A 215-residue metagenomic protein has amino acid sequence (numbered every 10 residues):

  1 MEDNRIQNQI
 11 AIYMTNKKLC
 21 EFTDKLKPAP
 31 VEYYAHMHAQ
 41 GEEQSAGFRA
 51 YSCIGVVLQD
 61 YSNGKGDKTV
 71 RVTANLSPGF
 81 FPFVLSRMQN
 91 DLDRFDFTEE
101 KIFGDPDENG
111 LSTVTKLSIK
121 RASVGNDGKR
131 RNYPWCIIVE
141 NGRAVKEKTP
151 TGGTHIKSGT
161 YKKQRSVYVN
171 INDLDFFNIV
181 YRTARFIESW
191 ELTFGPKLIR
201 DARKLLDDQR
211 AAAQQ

Functional and structural regions predicted by a protein language model:
M1-K68: N-terminal "first-domain core" detector
S45-A50, A74-P78, K129-R130, S166-F177: Short, low-complexity cationic-aromatic patches
C53, T73, P134: Beta-strand-rich binding-surface signature of beta-sandwich/beta-barrel folds used to engage anionic ligands
L58-S77, T154-V169: A cross-kingdom feature marking solvent-exposed beta-strand/loop segments within repeated, beta-rich binding/scaffold
Y61-N63, F81, A144: Conserved beta-strand elements of beta-rich interaction domains across eukaryotes, especially beta-propellers
G79-S112: Acidic, metal/cofactor-coordinating or nucleic-acid-engaging core segments within structured domains
N90, D105-Q164: Short, solvent-exposed interaction modules
A144-Q215: Mixed-charge, glycine-accented linear interaction segment located at domain edges/termini
